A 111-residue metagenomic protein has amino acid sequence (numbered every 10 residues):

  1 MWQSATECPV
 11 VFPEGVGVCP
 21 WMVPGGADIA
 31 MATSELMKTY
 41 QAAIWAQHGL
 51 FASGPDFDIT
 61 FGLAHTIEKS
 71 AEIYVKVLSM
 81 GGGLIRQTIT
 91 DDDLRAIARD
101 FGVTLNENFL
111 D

Functional and structural regions predicted by a protein language model:
M1-D111: Glycine-rich flexible loops
